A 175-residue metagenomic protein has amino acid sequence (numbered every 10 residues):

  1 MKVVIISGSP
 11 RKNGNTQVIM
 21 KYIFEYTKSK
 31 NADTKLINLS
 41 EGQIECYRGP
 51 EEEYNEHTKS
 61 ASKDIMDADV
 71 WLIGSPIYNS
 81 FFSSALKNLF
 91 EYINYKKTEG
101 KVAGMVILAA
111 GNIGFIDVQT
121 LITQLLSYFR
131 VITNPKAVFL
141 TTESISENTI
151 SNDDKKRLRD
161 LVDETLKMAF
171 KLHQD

Functional and structural regions predicted by a protein language model:
M1-Y95, T149-D175: N-terminal beta1-alpha1-beta2 submodule of the flavodoxin-like/Rossmannoid cofactor-binding fold
P10-N13, L108-I113, S144-I145: Short histidine/acidic/glycine/proline-rich micro-motifs that form metal- and phosphate-coordinating active-site loops
K35-E45, S127-E147: Mobile beta-alpha loop/short-helix "lid" or hinge segments that flank ligand
E99-G100: A glycine-biased structural micro-motif
A103-L140: Short, glycine-/small-residue-rich phosphate/pyrophosphate-handling segment
